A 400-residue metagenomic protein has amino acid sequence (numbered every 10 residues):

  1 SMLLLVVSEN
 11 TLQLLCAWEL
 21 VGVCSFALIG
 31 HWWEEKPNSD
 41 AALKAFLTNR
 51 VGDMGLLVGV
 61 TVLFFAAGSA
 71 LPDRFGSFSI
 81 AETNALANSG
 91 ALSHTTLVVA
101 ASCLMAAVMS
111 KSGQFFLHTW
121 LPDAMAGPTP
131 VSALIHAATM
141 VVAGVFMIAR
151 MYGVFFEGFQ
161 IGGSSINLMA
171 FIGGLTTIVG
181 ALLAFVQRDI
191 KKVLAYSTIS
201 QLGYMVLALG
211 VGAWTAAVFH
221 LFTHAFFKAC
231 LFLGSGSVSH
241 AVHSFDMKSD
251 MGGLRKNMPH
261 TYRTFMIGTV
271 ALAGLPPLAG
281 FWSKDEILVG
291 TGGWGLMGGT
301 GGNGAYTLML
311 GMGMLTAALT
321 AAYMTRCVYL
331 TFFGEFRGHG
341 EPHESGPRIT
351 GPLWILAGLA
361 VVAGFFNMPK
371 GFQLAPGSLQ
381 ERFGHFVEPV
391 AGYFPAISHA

Functional and structural regions predicted by a protein language model:
S1-A17, V23-R348, A357-F365: Hydrophobic transmembrane alpha-helices and their helix-loop junctions in integral membrane proteins
H343-A400: Hard-cation-handling environments
